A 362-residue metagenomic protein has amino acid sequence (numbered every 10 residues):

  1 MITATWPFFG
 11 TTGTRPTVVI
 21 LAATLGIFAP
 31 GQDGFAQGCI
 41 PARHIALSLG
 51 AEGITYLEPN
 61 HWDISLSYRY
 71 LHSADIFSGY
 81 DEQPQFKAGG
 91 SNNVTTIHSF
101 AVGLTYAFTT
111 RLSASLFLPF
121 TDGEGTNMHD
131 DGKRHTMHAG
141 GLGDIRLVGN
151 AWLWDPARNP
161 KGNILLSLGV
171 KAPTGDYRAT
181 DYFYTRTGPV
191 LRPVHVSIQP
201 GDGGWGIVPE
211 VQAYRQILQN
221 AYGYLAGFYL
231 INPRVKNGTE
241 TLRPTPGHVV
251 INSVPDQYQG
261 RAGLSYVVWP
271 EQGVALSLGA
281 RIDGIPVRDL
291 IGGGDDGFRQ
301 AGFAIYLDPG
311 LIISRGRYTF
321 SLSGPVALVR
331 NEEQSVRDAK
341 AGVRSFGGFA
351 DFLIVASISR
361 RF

Functional and structural regions predicted by a protein language model:
Q37-I40, G53-H61, S73-D75, R111 (+5 more regions): Short loop/turn motifs that connect adjacent beta-strands in outer-membrane beta-barrel proteins
I54, L66-Y68, V102-Y106, L116 (+8 more regions): Residues on the lipid-exposed face of transmembrane beta-strands in outer-membrane beta-barrel proteins
N60, T96-F100, A139-I145, G162 (+5 more regions): Residues that define the transmembrane beta-barrel architecture of outer-membrane proteins
I64-Y70, L116-F120, L166-A172, L225-Y229 (+3 more regions): Transmembrane beta-barrel strands of outer-membrane/channel proteins
Y70-S99, S197: Surface-exposed strand-loop-strand hairpins of Gram-negative outer-membrane beta-barrel proteins
F77-K87, V235-F362: Outer membrane beta-barrel transmembrane domains
P84-T95, F108-R146, G294: Surface-exposed loop and membrane-interface regions of Gram-negative outer-membrane beta-barrel proteins
D122-S253: Outer-membrane pore/translocation modules
